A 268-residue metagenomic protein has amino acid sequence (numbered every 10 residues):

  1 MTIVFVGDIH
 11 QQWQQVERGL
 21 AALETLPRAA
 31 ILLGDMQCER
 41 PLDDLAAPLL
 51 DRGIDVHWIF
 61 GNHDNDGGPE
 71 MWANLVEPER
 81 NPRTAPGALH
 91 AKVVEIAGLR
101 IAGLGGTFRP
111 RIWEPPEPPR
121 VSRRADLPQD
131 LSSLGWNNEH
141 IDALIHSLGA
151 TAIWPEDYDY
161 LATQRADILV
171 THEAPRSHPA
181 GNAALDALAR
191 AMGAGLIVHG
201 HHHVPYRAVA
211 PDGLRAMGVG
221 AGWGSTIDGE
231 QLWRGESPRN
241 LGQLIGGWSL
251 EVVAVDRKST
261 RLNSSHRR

Functional and structural regions predicted by a protein language model:
M1-R52, D66, M71-W72, D159 (+1 more regions): N-terminal active-site segment of His-dependent metallophosphoesterases
T2-H10, G98-T107, I168-H172, A216-G220: Active-site-proximal beta-strand elements of phosphoester/diester hydrolases
I9-W13, G34, D142-H146, A150-I153 (+5 more regions): Catalytic cores of nucleotide-sugar-dependent glycosyltransferases that transfer UDP/GDP/TDP-activated
H10-V16, Q37-P41, N62-E70, V93-E95 (+4 more regions): Active-site environment of divalent metal-dependent phosphoester hydrolases
L50, D55-I59, A102, A174-G247: Conserved beta-sheet core of the metallophosphoesterase superfamily
I54-P118: A basic- and aromatic-enriched beta-loop-alpha substructure that forms the phosphate/nucleotide- and DNA/RNA-contacting
L99-E173: Active-site-proximal loop/helix segment associated with metal-binding centers of metalloenzymes
D256-R268: Single conserved hydrophobic/aromatic residue that forms the stacking wall/gate of nucleotide- or nucleobase-binding
